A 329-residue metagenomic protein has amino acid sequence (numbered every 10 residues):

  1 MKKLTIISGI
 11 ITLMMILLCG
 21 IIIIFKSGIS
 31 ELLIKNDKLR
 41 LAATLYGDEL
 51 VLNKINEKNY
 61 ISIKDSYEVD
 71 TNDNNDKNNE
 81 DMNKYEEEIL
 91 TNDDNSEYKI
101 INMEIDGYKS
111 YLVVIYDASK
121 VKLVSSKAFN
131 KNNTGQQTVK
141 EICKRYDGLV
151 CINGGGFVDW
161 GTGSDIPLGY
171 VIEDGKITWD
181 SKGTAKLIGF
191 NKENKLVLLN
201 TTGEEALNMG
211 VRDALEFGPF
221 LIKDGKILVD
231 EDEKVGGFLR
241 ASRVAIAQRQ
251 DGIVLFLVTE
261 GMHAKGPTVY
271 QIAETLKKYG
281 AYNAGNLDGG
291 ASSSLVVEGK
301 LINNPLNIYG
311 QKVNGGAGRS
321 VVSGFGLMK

Functional and structural regions predicted by a protein language model:
K2-D180: Zymogen propeptides
Y108-S110, R145-D147, G183-A185, E216 (+2 more regions): Extracytoplasmic
S110-V114, L187, F220, A245 (+1 more regions): Conserved hydrophobic/aromatic beta-strand scaffold that supports enzyme active sites
Y116-S119, G189-K195, D224, Q248-G252 (+2 more regions): Short acidic-glycine loop/turn motifs at beta-strand connectors
K127-N132, T202-A206, T259-A264: Short, solvent-exposed aromatic-acidic interface loops
V150-G154, L198-L199, N283-L287: General beta-strand structural signal in soluble alpha/beta enzymes
F157-D232: Active-site-adjacent helix-turn-beta-strand microarchitecture at beta-sheet edges that either contains or buttresses
T162-K182, E231-Y282, L287, S292-K329: Conserved, well-ordered active-site substructure
